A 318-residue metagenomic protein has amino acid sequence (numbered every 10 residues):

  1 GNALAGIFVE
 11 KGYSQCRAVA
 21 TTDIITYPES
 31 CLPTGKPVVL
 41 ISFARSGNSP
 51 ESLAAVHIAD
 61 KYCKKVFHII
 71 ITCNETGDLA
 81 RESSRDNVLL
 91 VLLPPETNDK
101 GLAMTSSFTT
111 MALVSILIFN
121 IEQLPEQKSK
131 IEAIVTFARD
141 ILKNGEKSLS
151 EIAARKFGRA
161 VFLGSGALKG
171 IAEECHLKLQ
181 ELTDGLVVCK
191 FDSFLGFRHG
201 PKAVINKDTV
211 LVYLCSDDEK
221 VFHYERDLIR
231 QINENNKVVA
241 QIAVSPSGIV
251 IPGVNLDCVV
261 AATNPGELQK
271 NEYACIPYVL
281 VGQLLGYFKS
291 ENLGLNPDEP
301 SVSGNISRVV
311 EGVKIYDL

Functional and structural regions predicted by a protein language model:
G1-E10, F162, K169-E181, V279-L284: Conserved phosphate/anionic-ligand binding catalytic regions in large, soluble enzymes, centered on
G1-I134, C215-D257, A261-T263, L285: Glycine-rich phosphate-binding loops that contact phosphosugars or nucleotide phosphates
V38, E146, S165, E173 (+5 more regions): Residue-level detector of functional hotspots within protein domains
V39, K156-G158, Y278, G286: A residue-level detector for conformationally permissive "hinge/kink" positions
L40-I41, R159-F162, Y213-C215, N271: A short, structure-level motif marking secondary-structure boundaries and short turns
S84-V212, L293-L318: Active-site phosphate/pyrophosphate-binding segments
E174, H223-E225, V254-N255, Q269-N271 (+1 more regions): Short conserved micro-motifs at the rims of enzyme active sites and ligand-binding pockets
A261-L318: Peripheral docking tails and interdomain loops at the edges of cofactor- or intermediate-handling domains
